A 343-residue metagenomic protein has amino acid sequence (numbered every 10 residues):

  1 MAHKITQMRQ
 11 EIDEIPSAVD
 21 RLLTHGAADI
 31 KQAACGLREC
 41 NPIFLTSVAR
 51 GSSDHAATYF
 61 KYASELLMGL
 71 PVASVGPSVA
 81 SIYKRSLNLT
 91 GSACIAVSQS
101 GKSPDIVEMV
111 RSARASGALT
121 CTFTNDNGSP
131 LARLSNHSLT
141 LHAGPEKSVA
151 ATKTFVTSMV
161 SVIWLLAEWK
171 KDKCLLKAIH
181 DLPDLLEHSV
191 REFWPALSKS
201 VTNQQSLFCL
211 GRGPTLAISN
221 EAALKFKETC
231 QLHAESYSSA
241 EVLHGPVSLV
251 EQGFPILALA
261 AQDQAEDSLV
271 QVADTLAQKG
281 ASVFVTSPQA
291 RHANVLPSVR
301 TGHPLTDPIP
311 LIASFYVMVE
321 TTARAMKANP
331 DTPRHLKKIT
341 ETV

Functional and structural regions predicted by a protein language model:
K4-P42, H137-L141, P145-P255, A265 (+1 more regions): Active-site phosphate/pyrophosphate-binding segments
Q10-D13, S129, I312: Alpha-helix N-cap/helix-start motif at coil-to-helix transitions, marked by capping-box chemistry
A28, R38-D184, R212, V247 (+4 more regions): Glycine-rich phosphate-binding loops that contact phosphosugars or nucleotide phosphates
A222, V270-V272, L311, R334: Composition- and surface-driven signal marking solvent-exposed, interaction-prone regions in large proteins
N294, P304-V343: Generic C-terminus detector
